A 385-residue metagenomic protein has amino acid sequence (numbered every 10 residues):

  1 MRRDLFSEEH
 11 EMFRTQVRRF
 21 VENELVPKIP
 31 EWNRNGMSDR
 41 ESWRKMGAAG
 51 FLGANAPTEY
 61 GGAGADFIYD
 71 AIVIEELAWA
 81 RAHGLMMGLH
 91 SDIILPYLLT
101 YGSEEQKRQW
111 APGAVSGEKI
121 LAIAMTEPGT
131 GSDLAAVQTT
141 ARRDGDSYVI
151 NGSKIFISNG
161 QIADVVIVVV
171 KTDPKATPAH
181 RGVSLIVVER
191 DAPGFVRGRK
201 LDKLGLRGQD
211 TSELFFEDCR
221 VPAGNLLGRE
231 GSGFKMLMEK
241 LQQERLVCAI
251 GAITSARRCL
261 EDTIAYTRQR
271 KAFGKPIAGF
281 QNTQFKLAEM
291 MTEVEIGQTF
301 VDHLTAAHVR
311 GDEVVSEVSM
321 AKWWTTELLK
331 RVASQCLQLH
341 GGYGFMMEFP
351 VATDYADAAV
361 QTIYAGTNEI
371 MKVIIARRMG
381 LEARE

Functional and structural regions predicted by a protein language model:
M1-G84, I93, Y101-Q106, G113-E118 (+5 more regions): Alpha-helical interface subdomain recognition
G50, A54, V73-A78, V169-K171 (+2 more regions): Short Ser/Thr-interspersed hydrophobic loop/turn segments at strand-loop and sheet-helix junctions that line or gate
M87-G88, G129-S132, F156-N159, K175-T177 (+2 more regions): Short Gly/Pro-enriched turn/cap motifs at secondary-structure boundaries
T100-G102, R142, V168-T172, V187-E189 (+3 more regions): Short beta-strand-to-turn element immediately C-terminal to the catalytic PLP-Schiff-base lysine in fold type I
G117-M125, V169: A short, Trp-centered hydrophobic/proline-enriched beta-strand micro-motif
A136, D191-P222: Flexible, small-/acidic-enriched active-site or ligand-binding loops
S147, N151-R197: A short core secondary-structure module
L214, D218-M236: Long, acidic (Asp/Glu-rich), low-complexity accessory segments flanking structured domains
